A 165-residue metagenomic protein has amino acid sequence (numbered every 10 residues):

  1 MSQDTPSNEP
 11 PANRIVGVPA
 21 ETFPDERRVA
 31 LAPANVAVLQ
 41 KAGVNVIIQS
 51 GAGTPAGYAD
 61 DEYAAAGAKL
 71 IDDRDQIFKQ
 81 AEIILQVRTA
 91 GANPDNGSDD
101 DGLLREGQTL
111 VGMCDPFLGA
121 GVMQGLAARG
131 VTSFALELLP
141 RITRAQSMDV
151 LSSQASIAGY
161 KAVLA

Functional and structural regions predicted by a protein language model:
S2-I15, E21, A92, N96-A165: Glycine/serine-rich phosphate-binding loop and adjoining beta1-alpha1 elements at the start of nucleotide-handling
Q3-D4, E9-S50: N-terminal phosphate-binding or glycine-rich loops at protein starts, especially the Walker A/P-loop of NTPases
V44, A68, V131: Short phosphate-binding/catalytic loops that engage adenosine nucleotides
I47-L70: N-terminal beta-loop-helix "entrance" segment that forms/cooperates in small-molecule cofactor or anionic ligand
G67-Q80: Short acidic low-complexity segments
A81-E82, Q108: Conserved acidic residues
E82, R88-T89, C114-D115: Short glycine-/small-residue-rich Rossmann-like dinucleotide-binding loops
